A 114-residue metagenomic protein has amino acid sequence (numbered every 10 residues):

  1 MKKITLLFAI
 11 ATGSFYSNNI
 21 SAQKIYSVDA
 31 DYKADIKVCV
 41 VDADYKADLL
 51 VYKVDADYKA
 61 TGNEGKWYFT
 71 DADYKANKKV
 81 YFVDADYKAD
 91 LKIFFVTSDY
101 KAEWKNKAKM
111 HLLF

Functional and structural regions predicted by a protein language model:
M1-Q23: Bacterial Sec-dependent N-terminal signal peptides
S21-F114: Repetitive, compositionally biased segments used for assembly/scaffolding
